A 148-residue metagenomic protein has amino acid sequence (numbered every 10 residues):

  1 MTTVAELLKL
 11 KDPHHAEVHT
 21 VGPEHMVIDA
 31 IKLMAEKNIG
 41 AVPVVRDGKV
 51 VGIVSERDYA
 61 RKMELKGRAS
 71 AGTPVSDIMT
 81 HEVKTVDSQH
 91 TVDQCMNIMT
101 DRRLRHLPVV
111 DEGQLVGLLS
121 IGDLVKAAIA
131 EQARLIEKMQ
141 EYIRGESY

Functional and structural regions predicted by a protein language model:
M1-Y148: Tandem CBS (Cystathionine beta-synthase) repeat/Bateman regulatory domains
